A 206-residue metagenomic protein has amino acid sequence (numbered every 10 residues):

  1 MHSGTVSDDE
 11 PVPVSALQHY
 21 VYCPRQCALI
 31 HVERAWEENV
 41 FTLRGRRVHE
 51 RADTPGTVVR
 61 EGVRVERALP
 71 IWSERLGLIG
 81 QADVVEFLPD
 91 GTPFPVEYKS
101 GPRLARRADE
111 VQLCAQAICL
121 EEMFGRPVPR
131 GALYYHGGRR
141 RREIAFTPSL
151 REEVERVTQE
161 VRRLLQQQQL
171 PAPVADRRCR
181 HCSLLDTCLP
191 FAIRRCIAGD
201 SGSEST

Functional and structural regions predicted by a protein language model:
M1-P95, G202, T206: Metal-dependent nuclease catalytic cores that hydrolyze phosphodiester bonds in DNA/RNA, characterized by
S3, D8, I118, M123-G125 (+3 more regions): Non-catalytic alpha-helical scaffolds and adjoining flexible linkers that form interface surfaces for assembly
S7-Q18, R107, L170-R177: Structural motif
C23, C179-C182, C188: Short cysteine clusters
V32-E33, L185-E204: Iron-sulfur (Fe-S) cluster-binding segments and ferredoxin-like electron-carrier domains, especially [2Fe-2S]
E74-G80, F87-Q167, D186: Nucleic-acid nuclease catalytic cores
E160-H181: Immediate flanking context of iron-sulfur cluster ligation sites
